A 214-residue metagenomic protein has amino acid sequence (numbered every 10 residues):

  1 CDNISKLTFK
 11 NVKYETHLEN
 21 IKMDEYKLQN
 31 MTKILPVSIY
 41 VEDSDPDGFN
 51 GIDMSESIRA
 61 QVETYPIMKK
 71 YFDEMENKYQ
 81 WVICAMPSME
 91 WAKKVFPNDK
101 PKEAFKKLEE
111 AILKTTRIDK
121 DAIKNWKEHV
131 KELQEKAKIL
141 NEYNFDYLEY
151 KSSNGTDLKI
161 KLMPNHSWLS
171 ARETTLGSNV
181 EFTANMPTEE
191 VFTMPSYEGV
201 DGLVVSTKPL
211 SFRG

Functional and structural regions predicted by a protein language model:
C1-V200: Active-site bordering "gate/hinge" segments that shape substrate access to catalytic or cofactor-binding pockets
M194-G214: Long, well-ordered mid-to-C-terminal structural blocks that present hydrophobic/aromatic surfaces
